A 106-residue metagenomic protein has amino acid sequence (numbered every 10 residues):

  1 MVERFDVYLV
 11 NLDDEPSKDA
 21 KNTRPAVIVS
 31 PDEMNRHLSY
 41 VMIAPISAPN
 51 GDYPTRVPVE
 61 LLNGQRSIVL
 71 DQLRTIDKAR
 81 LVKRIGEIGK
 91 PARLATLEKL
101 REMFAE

Functional and structural regions predicted by a protein language model:
M1-E106: Conserved functional hotspots at enzyme active or ligand-binding sites that engage polyanionic ligands
